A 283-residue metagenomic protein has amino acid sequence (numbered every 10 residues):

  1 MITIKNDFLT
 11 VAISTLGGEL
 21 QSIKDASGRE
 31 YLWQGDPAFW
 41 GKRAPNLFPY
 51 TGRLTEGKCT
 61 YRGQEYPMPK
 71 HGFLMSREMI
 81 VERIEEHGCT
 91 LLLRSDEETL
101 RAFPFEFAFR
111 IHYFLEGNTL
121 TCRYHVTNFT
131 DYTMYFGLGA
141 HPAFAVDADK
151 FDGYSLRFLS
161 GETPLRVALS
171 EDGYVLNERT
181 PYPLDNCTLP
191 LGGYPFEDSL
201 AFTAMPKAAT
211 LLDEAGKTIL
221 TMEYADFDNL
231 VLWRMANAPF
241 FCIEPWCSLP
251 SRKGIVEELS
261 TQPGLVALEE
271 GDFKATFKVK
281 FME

Functional and structural regions predicted by a protein language model:
M1-K5, D96, L189-E283: Beta-strand-rich recognition/accessory modules
I2, L20-Q21, C89, L120-C122 (+2 more regions): Hydrophobic residues embedded in beta-strands of well-ordered beta-sheets
I4, S95-F136, A140-P142, D147: Acidic, contiguous internal or C-terminal segments within carbohydrate-active enzymes that form a structured patch used
D7-E65: Acidic-aromatic substrate-binding/catalytic surfaces of carbohydrate-active enzymes
I13, C59-P67, Y124, V266-M282: Short Pro-Gly-centered flexible turn/kink motifs
Q64, P69-G117: Extended, loop-rich substrate-binding clefts of extracytoplasmic carbohydrate-active enzymes
E82-C89, F114-T119, A148, D152 (+2 more regions): A short, structured loop/turn motif at beta-sheet edges
Y135, A143-V146, K150-A225: Active-site/ligand-binding surface loops and adjacent short beta/alpha elements that line catalytic pockets across
